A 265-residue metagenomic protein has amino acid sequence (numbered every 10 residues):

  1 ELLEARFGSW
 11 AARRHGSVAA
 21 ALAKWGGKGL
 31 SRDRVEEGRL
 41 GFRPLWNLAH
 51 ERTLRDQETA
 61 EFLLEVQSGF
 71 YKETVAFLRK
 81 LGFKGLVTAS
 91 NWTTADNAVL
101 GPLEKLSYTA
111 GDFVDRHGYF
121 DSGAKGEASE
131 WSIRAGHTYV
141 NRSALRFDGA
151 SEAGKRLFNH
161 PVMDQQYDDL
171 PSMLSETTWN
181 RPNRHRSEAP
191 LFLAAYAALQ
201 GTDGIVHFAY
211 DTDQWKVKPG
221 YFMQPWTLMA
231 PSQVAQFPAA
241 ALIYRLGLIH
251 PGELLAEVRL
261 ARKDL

Functional and structural regions predicted by a protein language model:
E1-D121, N159-N183, I205, Q236-L265: Active-site region of glycoside hydrolase catalytic domains
W25-G27, S129-H137, F158-N159, D211-G220 (+1 more regions): Noncatalytic linker/hinge segments flanking ATPase motor cores
Q67-S68, A153-G154, R186: A conditional alpha-helix N-cap/helix-loop micro-motif detector
L103-L106, S129-S132, S187-L193, G220-W226: Short secondary-structure boundary/capping segments
G118, T177, P182-F222: Substrate-binding cleft of secreted/luminal carbohydrate-active enzymes
S122-G126: Short glycine-rich, flexible loops that bind phosphorylated cofactors or substrates
W131-L157: Surface-exposed acidic, glycine/proline-enriched linker/cap segments that occur as 15-30-residue helix-coil
Y221-A239: Acidic, Ser/Thr-rich peripheral helices and adjacent loops at domain boundaries
